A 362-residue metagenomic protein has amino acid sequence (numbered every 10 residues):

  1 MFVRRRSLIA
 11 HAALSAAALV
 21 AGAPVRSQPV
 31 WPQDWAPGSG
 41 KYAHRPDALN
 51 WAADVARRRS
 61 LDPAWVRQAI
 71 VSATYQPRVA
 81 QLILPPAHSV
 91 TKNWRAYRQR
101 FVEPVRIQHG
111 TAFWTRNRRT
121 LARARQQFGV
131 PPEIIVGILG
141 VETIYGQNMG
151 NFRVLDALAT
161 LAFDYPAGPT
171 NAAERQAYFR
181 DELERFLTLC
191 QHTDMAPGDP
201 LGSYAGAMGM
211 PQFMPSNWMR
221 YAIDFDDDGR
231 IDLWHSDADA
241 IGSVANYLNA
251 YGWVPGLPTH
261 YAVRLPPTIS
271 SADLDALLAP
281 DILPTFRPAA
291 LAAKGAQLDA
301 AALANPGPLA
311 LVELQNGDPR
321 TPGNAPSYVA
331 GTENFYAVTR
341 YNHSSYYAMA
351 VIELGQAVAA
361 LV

Functional and structural regions predicted by a protein language model:
M1-F2, S7-P29: N-terminal export signals
P29-R116, A122-R125: An acidic, Gly/Ser/Thr/Pro-rich helix-cap/linker signature
D34-P37, F225-G229, T332-A337: Glycine- and acidic
W51-L61, A69-Q76, P104, R123-P131 (+8 more regions): Structured segments of extracytoplasmic/periplasmic soluble domains in secreted or envelope-associated proteins
A96-S236, I241-G242: Acidic/His-rich structured neighborhood in mature extracellular/periplasmic domains
P197, Y204-N305: Flexible, glycine-rich surface segments
P280-V362: C-terminal soluble interaction/assembly domains
